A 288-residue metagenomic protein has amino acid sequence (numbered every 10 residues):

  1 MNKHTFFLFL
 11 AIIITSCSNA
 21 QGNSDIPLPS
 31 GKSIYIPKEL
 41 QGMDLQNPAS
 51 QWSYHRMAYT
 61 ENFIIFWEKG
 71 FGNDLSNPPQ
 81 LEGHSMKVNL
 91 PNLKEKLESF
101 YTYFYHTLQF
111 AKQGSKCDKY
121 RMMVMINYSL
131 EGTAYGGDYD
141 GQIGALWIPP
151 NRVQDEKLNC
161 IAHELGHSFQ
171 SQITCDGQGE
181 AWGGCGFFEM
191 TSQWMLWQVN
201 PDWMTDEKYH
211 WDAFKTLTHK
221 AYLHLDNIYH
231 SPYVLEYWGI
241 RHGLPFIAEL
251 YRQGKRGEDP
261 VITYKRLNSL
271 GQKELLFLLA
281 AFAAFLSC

Functional and structural regions predicted by a protein language model:
M1-S24: Bacterial Sec-dependent N-terminal signal peptides
C17-T60: N-terminal low-structure segments adjacent to metalloprotease catalytic domains across cellular compartments
E61-G184, T191-S192, D202-W203, K220: Juxtacatalytic substrate-recognition/specificity segment
A111-S115, N200-E207, R241-A248: Structural helix-adjacent loops and short alpha-helical linkers that scaffold large soluble proteins
Q170, H230-P245: Alpha-helical scaffold elements that line and support the substrate/ligand-binding pocket of soluble hydrolases
A181-I228, P232-Y237: Post-HExxH zinc-binding segment in Zn-dependent metallohydrolases
T216-L223, G254-L270: Short, mixed-charge aromatic SLiMs
D259-C288: Beta/coil-rich, acidic/histidine-enriched accessory regions frequently appended to metallopeptidases
